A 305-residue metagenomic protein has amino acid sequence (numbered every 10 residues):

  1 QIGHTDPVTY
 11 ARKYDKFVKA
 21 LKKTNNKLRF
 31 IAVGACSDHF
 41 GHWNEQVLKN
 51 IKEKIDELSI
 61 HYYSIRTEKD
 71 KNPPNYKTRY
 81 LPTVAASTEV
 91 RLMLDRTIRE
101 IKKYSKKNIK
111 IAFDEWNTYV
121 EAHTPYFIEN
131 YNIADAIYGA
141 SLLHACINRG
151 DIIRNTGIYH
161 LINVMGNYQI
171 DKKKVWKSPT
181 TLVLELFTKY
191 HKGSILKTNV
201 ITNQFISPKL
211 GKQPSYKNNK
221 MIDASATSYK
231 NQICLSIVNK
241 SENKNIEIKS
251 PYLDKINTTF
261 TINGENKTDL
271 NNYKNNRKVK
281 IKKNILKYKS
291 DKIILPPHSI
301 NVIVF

Functional and structural regions predicted by a protein language model:
D6-A140, T202-S215: Noncatalytic carbohydrate-binding groove/subsite architecture in carbohydrate-active enzymes
G34, Y62, E115, G157-H160 (+6 more regions): Active-site proximal loops enriched in glycine and acidic residues that flank catalytic Cys/His/Asp and coordinate
Q46-V47, R99-I101, L142-C146, N155 (+4 more regions): Generic recognition of flexible, low-complexity loop/linker segments
L58, T97, E115, T156 (+3 more regions): Conserved, mostly hydrophobic/aromatic
I109-D223: Aromatic/acidic polysaccharide-binding cleft in carbohydrate-active enzymes
K217-L253, T259-I262, S299-V304: Carbohydrate-binding surface patches
S250-L295: Acidic, Ser/Thr/Pro-rich beta/coil linker or hinge segments at domain junctions
